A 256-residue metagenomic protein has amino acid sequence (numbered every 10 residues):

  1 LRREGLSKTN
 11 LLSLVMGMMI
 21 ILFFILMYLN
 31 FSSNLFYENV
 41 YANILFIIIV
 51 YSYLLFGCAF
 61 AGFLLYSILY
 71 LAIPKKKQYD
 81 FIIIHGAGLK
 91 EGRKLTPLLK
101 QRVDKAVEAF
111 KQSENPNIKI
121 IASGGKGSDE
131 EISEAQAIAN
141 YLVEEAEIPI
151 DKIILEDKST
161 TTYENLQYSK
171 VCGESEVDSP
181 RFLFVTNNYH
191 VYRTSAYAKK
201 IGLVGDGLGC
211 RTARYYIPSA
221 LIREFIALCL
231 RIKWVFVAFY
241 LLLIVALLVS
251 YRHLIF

Functional and structural regions predicted by a protein language model:
L1-R3, M16-I73: Transmembrane alpha-helices and immediately adjacent membrane-cytoplasm interface residues in multi-pass integral
R2-L12: Membrane-interfacial interhelical loops
V15-G17, A238-A246: Central hydrophobic cores of alpha-helical transmembrane segments in multi-pass integral membrane proteins
A42-F46, V50, C58, G62-A220: A structural signal for short, hydrophobic/glycine-enriched beta-strand patches
I217, L221-C229: Short, membrane-exposed interhelical loops at transmembrane-helix boundaries
I226-Y240: Juxtamembrane/start-of-transmembrane alpha-helix segments at the extracytoplasmic/lumenal side of membrane anchors
A246-F256: Juxtamembrane boundary at the C-terminal end of a transmembrane helix
